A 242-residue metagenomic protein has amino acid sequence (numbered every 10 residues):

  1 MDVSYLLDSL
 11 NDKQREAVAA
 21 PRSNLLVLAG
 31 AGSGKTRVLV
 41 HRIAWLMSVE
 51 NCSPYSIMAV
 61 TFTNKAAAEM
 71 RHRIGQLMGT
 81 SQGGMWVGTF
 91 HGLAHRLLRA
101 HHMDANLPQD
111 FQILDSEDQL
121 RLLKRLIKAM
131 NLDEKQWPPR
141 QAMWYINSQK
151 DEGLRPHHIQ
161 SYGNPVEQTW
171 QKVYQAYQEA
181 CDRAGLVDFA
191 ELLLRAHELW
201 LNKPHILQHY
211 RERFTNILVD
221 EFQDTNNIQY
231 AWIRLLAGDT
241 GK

Functional and structural regions predicted by a protein language model:
M1-Q109, I113, Q208, N216 (+1 more regions): P-loop NTPase Walker
D8-A19, S23-V27, V38, M58-A59 (+4 more regions): Conserved helicase NTPase motor core
P21, Q82-M85, H102-E191, F214: ATP-hydrolysis module of ASCE/P-loop NTPase motor domains, specifically the Walker B Asp-Glu catalytic pair
A44, G75, K124-K128, Q178 (+1 more regions): Amphipathic alpha-helical segments within well-ordered protein domains
